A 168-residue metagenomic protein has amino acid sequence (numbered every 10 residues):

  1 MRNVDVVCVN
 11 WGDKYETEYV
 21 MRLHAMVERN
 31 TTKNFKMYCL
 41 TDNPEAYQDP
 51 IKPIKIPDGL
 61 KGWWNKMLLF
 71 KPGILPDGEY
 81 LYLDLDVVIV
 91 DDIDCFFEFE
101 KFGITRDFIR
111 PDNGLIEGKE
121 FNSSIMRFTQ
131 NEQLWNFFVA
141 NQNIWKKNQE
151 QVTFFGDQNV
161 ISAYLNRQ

Functional and structural regions predicted by a protein language model:
M1-Q168: Glycosyltransferase catalytic domains, chiefly GT-A lineage
